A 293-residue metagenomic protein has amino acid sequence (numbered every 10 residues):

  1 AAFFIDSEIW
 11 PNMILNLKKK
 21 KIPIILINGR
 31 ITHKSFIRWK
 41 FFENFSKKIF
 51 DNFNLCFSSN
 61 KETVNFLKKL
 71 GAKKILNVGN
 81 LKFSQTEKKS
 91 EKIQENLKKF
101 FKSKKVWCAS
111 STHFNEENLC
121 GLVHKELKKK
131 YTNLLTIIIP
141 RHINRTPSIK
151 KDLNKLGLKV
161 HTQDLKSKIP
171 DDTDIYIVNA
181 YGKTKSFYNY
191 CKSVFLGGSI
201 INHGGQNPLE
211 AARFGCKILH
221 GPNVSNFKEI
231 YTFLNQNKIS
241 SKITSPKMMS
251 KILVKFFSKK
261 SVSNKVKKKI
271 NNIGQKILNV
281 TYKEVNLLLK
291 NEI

Functional and structural regions predicted by a protein language model:
A1-I293: Nucleotide-activated sugar donor-binding and catalytic core shared by glycosyltransferases and related lipid-linked
